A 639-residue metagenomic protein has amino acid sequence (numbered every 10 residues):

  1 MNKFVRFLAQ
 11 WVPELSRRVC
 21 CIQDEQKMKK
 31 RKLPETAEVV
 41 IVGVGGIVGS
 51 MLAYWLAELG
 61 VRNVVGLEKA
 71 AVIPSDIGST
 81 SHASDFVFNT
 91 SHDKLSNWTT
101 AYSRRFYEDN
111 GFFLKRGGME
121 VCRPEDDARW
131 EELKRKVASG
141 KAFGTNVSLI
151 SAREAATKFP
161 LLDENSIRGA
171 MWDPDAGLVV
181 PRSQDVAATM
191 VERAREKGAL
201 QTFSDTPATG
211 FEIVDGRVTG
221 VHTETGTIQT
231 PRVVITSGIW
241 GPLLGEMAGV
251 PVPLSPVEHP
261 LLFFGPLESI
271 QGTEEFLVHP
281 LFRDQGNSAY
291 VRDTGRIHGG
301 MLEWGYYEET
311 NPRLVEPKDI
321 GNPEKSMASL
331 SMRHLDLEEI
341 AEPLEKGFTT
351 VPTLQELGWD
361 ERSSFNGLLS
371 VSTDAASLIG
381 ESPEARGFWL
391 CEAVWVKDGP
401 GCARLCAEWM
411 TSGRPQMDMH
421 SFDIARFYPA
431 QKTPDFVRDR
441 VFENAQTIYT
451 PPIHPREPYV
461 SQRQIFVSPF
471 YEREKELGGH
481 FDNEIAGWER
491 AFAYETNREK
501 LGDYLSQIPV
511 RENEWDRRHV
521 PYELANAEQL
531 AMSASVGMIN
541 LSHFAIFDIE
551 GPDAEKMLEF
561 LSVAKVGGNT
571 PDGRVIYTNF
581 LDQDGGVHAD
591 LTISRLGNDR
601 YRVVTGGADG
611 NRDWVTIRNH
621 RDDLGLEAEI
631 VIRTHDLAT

Functional and structural regions predicted by a protein language model:
N2-F4, A9, R105, D109-N110 (+5 more regions): Flavin (FAD/FMN) cofactor-binding and adjacent substrate-gating region of FAD-dependent oxidoreductase domains
N2-V39, W55-R62: Extreme N-terminal leader/targeting segments of oxidoreductases
I47-V48: Hydrophobic/small residue at the entry helix of a nucleotide-binding pocket
M51, F88, D109, F211-L335 (+4 more regions): Flavin-dependent oxidoreductases
A57-T80: Glycine-rich FAD pyrophosphate-binding loop
A83-L161, G286-V291, H298-G300, F442-S461 (+1 more regions): Dinucleotide-binding Rossmann-like beta1-alpha1 core, especially the glycine-rich loop that anchors the ADP
T189, E316-P317, P323-H454, P458-Q462: C-terminal catalytic lobe of FAD-dependent flavoproteins
Y428-T639: Glycine/proline-enriched, intrinsically flexible loops and inter-domain linkers
